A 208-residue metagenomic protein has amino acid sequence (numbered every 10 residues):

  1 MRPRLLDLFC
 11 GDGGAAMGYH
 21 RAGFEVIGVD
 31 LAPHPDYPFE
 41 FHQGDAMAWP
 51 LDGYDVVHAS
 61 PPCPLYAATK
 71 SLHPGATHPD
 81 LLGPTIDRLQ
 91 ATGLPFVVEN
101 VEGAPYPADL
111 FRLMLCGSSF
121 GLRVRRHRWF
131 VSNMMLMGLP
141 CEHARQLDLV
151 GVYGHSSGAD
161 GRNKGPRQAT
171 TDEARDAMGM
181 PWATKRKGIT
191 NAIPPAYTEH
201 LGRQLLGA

Functional and structural regions predicted by a protein language model:
M1-R2, A208: Intrinsically disordered, low-complexity and often Lys/Arg-enriched segments
R2-P3, L72: Short, contiguous strand/loop micro-motifs
P3-G11: Conserved class I S-adenosyl-L-methionine
L8-F9, D30, E40-V56, C63-A208: Class I S-adenosyl-L-methionine
G13-M17: Glycine-rich SAM-binding Motif I of class I
A22: Conserved dinucleotide-binding and phosphotransfer motif residues
E25-I27: Short beta-strand element of Class I
L31-P35: Helix N-cap at the beta1-alpha1 junction of Rossmann-like dinucleotide-binding domains, i.e., the first residues
